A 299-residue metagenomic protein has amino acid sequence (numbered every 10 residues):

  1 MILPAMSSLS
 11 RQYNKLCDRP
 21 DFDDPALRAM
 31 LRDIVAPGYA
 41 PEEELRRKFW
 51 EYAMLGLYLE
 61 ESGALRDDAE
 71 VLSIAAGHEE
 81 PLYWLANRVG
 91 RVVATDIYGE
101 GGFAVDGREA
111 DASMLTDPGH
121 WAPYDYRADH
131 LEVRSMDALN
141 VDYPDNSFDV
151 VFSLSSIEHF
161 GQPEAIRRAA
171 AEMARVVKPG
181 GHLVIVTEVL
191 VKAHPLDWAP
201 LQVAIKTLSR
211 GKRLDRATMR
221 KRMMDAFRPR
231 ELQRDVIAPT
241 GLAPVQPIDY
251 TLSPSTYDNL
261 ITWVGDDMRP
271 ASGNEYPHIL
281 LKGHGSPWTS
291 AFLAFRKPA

Functional and structural regions predicted by a protein language model:
A5-L65: Class I SAM-dependent methyltransferase Rossmann-like catalytic core, especially the SAM/SAH-binding loop
R66-E70: Nucleotide donor/acceptor-binding cores
L72-S73, E79-N140: Class I SAM-dependent methyltransferase SAM/SAH-binding core
M136-V151: A short acidic, Gly/Pro-enriched loop at the edge of an enzyme's catalytic core that lines a small-molecule cofactor
D149-E164: A short SAM/SAH-binding and catalytic strip from SAM-dependent methyltransferases
R167-H182: A short glycine-rich, Lys/Arg-flanked "PGG" loop and its adjoining helix->strand segment in the class I
H182-R230: Conserved class I S-adenosyl-L-methionine
V245-A299: A C-terminal cap/extension of S-adenosyl-L-methionine-dependent methyltransferases that defines the acceptor-substrate
